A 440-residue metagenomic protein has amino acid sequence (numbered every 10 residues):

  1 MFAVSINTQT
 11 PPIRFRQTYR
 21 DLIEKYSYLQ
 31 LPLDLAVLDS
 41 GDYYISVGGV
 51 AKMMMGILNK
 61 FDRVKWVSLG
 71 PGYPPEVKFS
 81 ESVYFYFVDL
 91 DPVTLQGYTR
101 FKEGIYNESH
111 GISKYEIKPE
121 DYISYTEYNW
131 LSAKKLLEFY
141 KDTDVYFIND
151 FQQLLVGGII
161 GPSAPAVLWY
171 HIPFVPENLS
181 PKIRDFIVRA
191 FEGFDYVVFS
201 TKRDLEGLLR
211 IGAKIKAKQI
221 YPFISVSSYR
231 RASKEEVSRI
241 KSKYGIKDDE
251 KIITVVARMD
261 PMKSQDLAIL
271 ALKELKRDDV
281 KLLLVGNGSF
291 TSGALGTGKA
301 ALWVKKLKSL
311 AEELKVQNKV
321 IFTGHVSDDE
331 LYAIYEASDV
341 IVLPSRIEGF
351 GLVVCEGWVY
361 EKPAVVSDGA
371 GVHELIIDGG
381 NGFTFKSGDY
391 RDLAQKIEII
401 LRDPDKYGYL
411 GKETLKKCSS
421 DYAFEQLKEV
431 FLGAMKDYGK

Functional and structural regions predicted by a protein language model:
R230-I246: A short helix/loop element that forms part of the nucleotide-sugar donor recognition site in Leloir-type
K247-K263, I269-L272, L283-V285: Conserved donor-binding/catalytic core segment of Leloir-type glycosyltransferases
L295-V326: Nucleotide-activated donor-binding/catalytic signature segment of Leloir-type glycosyltransferases, i.e., the conserved
V326, A333-S338: Short alpha-helical donor nucleotide-sugar binding micro-motif in glycosyltransferases
R346: Aromatic "clamp/platform" in nucleotide-sugar-dependent glycosyltransferases that forms part of the donor/acceptor
V354, P363-V366: Short hydrophobic beta-strand element within catalytic cores of glycosyltransferases and related nucleotide-activated
G369-G379, F383-T384: Short acidic/histidine- and often glycine-rich active-site loop of Leloir-type glycosyltransferases that engages
N381, D392, I399, D405-S420: A short, well-ordered alpha-helix in the C-terminal region of glycosyltransferases
